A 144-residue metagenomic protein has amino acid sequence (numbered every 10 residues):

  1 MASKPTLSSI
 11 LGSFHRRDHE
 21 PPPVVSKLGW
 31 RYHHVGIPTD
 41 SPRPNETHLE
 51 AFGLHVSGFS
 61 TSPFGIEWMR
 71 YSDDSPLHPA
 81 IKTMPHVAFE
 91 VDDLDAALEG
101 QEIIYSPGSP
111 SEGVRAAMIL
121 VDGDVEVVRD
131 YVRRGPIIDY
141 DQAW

Functional and structural regions predicted by a protein language model:
A2-F59, I66-P79, Q101-W144: Vicinal oxygen chelate
A80-G108: Mid-chain, well-packed structural core segment of small domains
